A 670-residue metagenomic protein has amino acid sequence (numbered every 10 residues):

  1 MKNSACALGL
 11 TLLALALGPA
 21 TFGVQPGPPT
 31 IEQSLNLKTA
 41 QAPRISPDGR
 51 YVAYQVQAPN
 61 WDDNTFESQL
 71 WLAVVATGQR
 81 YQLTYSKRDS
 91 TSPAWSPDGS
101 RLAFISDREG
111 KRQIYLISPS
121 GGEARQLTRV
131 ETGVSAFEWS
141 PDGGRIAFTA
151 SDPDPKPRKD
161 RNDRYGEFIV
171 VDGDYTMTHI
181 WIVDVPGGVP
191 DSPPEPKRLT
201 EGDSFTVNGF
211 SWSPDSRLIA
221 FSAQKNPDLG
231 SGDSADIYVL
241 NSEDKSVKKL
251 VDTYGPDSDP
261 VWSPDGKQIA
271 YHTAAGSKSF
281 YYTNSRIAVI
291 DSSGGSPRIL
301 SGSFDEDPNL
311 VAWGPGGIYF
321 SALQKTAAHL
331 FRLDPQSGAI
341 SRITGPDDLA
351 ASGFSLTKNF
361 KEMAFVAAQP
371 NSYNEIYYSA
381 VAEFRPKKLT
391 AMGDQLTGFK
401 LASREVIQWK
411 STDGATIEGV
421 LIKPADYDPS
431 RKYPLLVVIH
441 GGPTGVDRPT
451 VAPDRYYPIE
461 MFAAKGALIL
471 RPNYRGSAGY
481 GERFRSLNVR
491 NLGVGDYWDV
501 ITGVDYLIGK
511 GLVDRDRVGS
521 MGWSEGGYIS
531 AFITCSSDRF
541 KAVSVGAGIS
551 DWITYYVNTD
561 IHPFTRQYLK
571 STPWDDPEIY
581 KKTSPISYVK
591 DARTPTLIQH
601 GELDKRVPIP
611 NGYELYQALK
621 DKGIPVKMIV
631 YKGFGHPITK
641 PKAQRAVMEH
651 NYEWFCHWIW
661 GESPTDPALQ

Functional and structural regions predicted by a protein language model:
A7-P19: Bacterial N-terminal signal peptides
E32-S68: Beta-strand-rich domains and repeat architectures in extracellular enzymes and scaffolds, especially beta-propellers
P47-D48, P97-D98, P141-D142, P214-D215 (+3 more regions): Residue-level detector of Asp-centered blade-edge/turn motifs that repeat once per structural unit in beta-propeller
G49-V52, G99-A103, I146-A147, I219 (+3 more regions): Hydrophobic beta-strand positions that form the internal "hydrophobic ladder" of WD40/Gbeta-like beta-propeller blades
V56-Q69, T84-T91, A103-Y115, E123 (+13 more regions): A flexible loop/linker signature enriched in serine peptidases of the S9 family
V75-G78, S118-G122, V185-V189, N241-K245 (+3 more regions): Short loop/turn segments that connect beta-strands within beta-propeller blades
S352-Q670: Serine-hydrolase catalytic core recognition
